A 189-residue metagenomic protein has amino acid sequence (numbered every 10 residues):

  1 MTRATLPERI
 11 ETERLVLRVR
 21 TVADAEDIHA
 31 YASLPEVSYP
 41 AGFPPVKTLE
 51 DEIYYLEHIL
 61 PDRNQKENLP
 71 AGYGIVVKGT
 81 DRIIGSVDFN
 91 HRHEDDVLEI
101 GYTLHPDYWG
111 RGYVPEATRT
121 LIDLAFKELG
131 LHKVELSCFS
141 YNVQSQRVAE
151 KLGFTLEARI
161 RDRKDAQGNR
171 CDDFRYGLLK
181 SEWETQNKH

Functional and structural regions predicted by a protein language model:
M1-S38, G72-H189: Acyl-donor (CoA/ACP) binding surface of acyl/acetyltransferases
A32, A41, R63-Q65: Hydrophobic residues in alpha-helical segments
E36-H58: Conserved GNAT-fold acetyl-CoA-binding loop/helix
F43-P44, E67, D96: Short, surface-exposed helix-loop/turn micro-motifs enriched in polar/charged residues
I59-G74: A short helix-loop-beta-strand connector motif used in the catalytic cores of GNAT acetyltransferases and, in some
